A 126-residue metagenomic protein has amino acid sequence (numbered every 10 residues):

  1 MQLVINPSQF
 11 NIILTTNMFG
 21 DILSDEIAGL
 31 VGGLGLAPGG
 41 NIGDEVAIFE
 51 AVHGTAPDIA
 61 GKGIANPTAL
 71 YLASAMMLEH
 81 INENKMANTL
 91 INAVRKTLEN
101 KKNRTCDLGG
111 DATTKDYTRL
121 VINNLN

Functional and structural regions predicted by a protein language model:
M1-Q2, G109: Short, conserved loop-to-beta-strand elements that form functional interface hotspots
V4-T89, A93-K102: Glycine-rich phosphate/nucleotide-binding loop
N84, T89, A93-N126: Glycine-rich phosphate/pyrophosphate-binding loop and the adjoining helix
